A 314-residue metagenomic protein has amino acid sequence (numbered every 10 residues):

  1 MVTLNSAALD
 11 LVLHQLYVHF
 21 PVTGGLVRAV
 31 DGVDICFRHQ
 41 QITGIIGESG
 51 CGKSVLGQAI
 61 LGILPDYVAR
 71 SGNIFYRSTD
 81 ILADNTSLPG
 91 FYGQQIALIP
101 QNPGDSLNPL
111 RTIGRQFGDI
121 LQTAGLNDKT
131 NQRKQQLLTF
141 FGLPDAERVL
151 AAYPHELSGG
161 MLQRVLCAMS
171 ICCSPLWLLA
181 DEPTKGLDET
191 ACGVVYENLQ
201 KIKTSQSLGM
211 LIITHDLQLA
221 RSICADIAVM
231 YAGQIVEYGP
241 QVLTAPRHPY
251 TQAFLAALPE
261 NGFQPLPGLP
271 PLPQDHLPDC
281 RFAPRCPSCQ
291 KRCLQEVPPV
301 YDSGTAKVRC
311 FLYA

Functional and structural regions predicted by a protein language model:
A69-I81, E237: Conserved ABC transporter NBD signature motif
I81-A97, T123, V242-P246, D275-L277: ABC ATPase NBD coupling module
E147-L150, Y238-A314: Short catalytic/signature loops enriched in Gly
Y153-L157, M161: Conserved ABC ATPase signature
C172-L176: A short, proline-enriched helix->beta-strand linker immediately N-terminal to the Walker B motif in ABC-type P-loop
L178-D181: Catalytic Walker B motif of ABC-type/P-loop ATPase nucleotide-binding domains
L187-G262: P-loop NTP-binding/switch modules centered on Walker-like glycine-rich loops
